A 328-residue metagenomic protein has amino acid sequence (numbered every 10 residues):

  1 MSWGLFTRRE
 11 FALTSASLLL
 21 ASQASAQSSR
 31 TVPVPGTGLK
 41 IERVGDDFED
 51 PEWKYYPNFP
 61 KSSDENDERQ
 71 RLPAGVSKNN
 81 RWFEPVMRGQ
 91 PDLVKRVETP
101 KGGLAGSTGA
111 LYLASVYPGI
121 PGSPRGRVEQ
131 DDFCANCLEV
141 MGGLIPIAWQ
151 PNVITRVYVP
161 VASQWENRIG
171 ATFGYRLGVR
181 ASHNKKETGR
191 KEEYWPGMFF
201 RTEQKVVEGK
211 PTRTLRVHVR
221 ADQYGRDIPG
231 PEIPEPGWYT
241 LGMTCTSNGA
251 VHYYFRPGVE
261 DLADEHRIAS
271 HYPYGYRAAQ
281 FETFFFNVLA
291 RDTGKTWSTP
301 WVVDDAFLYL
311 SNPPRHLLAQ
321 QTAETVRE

Functional and structural regions predicted by a protein language model:
S2-G4, E10-A26: N-terminal export signals
R9-E10, L177: Hydrophobic alpha-helical segments, especially transmembrane helices and their immediate juxtamembrane helical caps
A26-Q223, I228-P231, I268-E328: Low-complexity, Ser/Thr/Pro/Gly-rich disordered linker/stalk regions
P160-A162, T246-N248, G258-E260: Short coil/turn motifs at secondary-structure junctions
H218-R220, T244, R256: A generic structural motif
I233-E235: Short sequence motifs at beta-strands and strand-loop junctions characteristic of Gram-negative outer-membrane
G237-H252: Localized edge beta-strand/strand-to-loop motifs within extracellular or lumenal beta-rich domains
A250-G258, A263-H266: Short conserved catalytic/interaction loops centered on acidic-Pro-aromatic/His motifs
